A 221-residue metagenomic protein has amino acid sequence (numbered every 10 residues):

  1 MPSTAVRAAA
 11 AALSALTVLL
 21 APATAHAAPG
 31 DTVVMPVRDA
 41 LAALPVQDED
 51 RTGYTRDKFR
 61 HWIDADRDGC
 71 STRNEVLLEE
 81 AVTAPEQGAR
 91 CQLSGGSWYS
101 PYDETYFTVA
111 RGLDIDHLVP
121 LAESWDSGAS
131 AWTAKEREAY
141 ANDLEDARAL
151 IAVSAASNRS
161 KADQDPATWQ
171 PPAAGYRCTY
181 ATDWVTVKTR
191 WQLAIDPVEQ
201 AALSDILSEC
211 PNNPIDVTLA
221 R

Functional and structural regions predicted by a protein language model:
M1-A28: Secretory targeting and sorting signals
P2, A25-R67, P197-A201, N212-R221: N-terminal module-boundary/linker segments of secreted carbohydrate-active enzymes
L44, A89-E104: Short, motif-level signal for alpha-helix interfacial/capping segments enriched in acidic residues and aromatics/proline
D50, D66, T72-R73, R111 (+2 more regions): Glycine-rich, flexible loop/turn motifs
T52-S94: N-terminal carbohydrate-binding/catalytic regions of secreted carbohydrate-active enzymes
W98-R221: Domain-level detector of nuclease and nuclease-like folds in predominantly extracellular/periplasmic contexts
